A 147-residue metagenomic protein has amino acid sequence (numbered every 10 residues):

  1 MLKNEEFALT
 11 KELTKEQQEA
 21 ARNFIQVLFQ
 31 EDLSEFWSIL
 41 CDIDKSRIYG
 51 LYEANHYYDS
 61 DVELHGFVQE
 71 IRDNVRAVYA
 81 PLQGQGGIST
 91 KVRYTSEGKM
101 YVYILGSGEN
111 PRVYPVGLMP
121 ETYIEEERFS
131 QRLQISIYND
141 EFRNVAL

Functional and structural regions predicted by a protein language model:
M1-Q30, S46: Short, low-complexity N-terminal intrinsically disordered segments enriched in polar/charged residues
E6, T10, T14, F29 (+3 more regions): Intrinsic-disorder-associated interaction segments
Q18-A21, L33, K45, L64 (+2 more regions): Short amphipathic alpha-helical segments that mediate assembly, nucleic-acid/protein binding, or membrane association
D32-G50, A54: Short, well-ordered alpha-helical segments enriched in acidic and aromatic residues
E53-P115: Surface-exposed, charged secondary-structure patches
V102-L147: Short beta-strand edge/turn micro-motifs at domain boundaries
